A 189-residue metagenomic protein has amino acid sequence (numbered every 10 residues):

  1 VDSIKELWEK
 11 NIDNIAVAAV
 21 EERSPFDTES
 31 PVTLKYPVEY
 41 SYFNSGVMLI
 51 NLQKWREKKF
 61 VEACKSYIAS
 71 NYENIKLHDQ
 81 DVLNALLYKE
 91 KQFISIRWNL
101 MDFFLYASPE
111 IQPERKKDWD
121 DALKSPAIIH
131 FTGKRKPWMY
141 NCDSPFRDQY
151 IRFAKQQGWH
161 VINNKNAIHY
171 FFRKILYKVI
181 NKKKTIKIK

Functional and structural regions predicted by a protein language model:
V1-D27, L49-I50: GT-A fold catalytic core of metal-dependent nucleotide-sugar glycosyltransferases, centered on the diacidic
V1-E6, T28-V32, K58-A63, N141: A short secondary-structure junction signal
I4, T33, Q112-K116: Short alpha-helical segments and helix-capping/turn motifs at coil-helix boundaries
E6-E9, P37-V38, V82-L83, D118-W119: Short, flexible, glycine/charge-rich loop motifs used to bind or transfer phosphoryl groups or to couple energy/partner
N11-I12, Y40-Y42, D120-L123: Extracellular/periplasmic catalytic domains that process cell-envelope and extracellular macromolecules
S24-V38: Surface-exposed acidic, glycine/proline-enriched linker/cap segments that occur as 15-30-residue helix-coil
Y36-V47: A recurrent flexible, glycine/aromatic-enriched loop bordering the glycosyltransferase active site that acts as
S45, I50-K189: A glycosyltransferase accessory/donor-loop signature
